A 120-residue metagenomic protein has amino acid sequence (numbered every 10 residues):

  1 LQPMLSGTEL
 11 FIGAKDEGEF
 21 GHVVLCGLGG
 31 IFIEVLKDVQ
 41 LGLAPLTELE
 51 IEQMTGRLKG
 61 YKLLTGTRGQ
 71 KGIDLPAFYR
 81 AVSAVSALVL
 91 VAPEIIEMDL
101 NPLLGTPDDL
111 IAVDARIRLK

Functional and structural regions predicted by a protein language model:
L1-K120: ATP-dependent carboxylate/acyl-activation modules
